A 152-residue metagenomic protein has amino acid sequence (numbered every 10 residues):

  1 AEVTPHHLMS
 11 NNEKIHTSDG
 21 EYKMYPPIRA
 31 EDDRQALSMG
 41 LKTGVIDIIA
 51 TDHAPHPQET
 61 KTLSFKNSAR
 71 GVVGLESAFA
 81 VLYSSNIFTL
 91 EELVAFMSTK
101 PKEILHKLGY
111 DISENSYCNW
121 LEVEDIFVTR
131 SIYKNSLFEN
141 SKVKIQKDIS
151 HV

Functional and structural regions predicted by a protein language model:
A1-I49: Histidine/acidic residue-rich metal-binding segments in metalloenzymes
V3, D19, K23, T60 (+2 more regions): Residue-level signal for pocket-adjacent positions within structured domains
V3-P5, H53, D125: Short secondary-structure boundary segments
E21-Y22, G40-T43, I48-I49, A54-V123: His/Asp/Glu-enriched, well-ordered alpha-helical/loop segment that forms or immediately abuts the divalent-metal
Y22-D33, A69-V73, K142-H151: A short acidic, glycine-rich active-site loop that binds or catalyzes chemistry on phosphate/adenosine moieties
S64-N67, E114-V152: C-terminal cap of metal-dependent C-N hydrolases
